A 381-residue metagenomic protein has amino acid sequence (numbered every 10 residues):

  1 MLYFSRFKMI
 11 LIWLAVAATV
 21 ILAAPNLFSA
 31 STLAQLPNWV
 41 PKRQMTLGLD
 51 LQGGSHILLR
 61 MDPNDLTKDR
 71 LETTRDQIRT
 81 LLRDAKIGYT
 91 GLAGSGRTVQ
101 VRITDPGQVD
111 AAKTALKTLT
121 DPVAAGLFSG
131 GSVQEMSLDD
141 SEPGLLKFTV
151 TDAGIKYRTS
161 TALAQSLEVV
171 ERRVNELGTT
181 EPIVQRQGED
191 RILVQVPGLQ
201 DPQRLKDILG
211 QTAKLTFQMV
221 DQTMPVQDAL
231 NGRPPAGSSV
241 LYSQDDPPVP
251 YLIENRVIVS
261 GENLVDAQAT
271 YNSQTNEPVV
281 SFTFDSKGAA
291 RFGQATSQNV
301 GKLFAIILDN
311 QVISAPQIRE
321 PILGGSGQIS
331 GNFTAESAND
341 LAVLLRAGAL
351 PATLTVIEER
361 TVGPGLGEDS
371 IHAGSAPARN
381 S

Functional and structural regions predicted by a protein language model:
M1-G53, L81: Hydrophobic alpha-helical transmembrane signal-anchor segments
F4, E176, G198, Q298 (+2 more regions): Membrane-interface junctions
W39-T73: Short extracytoplasmic
P41, L47, D76, T80 (+2 more regions): Membrane-proximal soluble domains of inner-membrane proteins
P63-I318: Non-transmembrane, solvent-exposed regions of membrane trafficking/translocation machinery
Q311-T334: Flexible, solvent-exposed short loops/turns enriched in glycine
Q328, S337-N380: Juxtamembrane "pre-transmembrane" interface segments
